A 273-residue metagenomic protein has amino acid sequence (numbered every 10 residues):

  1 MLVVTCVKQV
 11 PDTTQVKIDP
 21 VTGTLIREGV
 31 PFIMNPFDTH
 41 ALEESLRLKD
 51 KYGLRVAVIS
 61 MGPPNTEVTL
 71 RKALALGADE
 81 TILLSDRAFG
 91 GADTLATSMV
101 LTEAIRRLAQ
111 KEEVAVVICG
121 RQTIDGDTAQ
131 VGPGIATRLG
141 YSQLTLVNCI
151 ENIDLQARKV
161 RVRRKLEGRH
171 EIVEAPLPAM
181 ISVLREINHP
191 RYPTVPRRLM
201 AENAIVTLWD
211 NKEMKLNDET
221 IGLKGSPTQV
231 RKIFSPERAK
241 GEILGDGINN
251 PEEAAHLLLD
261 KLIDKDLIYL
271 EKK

Functional and structural regions predicted by a protein language model:
M1-K273: N-terminal glycine-rich FAD/FM-binding segment characteristic of electron-transfer flavoproteins
